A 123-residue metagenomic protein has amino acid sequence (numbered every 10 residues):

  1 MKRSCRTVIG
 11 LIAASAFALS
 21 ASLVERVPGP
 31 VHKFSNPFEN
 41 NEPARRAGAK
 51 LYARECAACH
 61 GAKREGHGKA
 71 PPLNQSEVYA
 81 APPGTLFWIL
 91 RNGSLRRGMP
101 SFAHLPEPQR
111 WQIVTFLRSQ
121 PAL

Functional and structural regions predicted by a protein language model:
K2-I12: Bacterial N-terminal signal peptides that target proteins for export
C5, F38, E42, E77 (+1 more regions): Solvent-exposed, flexible loop/coil residues
A13-A21: Hydrophobic h-region of N-terminal signal peptides that target proteins for export in Gram-negative bacteria
S15, L51, E55, G93 (+1 more regions): Alpha-helix boundary/capping residues
L23-L51, H67: Electrostatic cytochrome c docking/interface patches
S35, E39, G61, Q75: Sequence context of c-type cytochrome heme-c attachment sites
N41-A62, T85-N92: Sequence/structural segment immediately N-terminal to covalent heme-attachment motifs in c-type and related
H67, L73-A122: Extracytoplasmic electron-transfer domains, predominantly the class I c-type cytochrome c fold
